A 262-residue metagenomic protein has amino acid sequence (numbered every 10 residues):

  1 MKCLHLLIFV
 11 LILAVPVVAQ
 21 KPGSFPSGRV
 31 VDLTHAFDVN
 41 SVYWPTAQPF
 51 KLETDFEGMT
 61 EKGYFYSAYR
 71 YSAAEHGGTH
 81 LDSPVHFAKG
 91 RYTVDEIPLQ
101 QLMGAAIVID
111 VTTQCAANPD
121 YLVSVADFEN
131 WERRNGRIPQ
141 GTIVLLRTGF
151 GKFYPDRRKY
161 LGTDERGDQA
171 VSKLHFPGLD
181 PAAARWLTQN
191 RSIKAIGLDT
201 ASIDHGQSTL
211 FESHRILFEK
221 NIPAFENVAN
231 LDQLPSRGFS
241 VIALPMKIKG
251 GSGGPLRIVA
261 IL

Functional and structural regions predicted by a protein language model:
H5-P16: Bacterial N-terminal signal peptides
A19-L262: Active-/binding-site microenvironments in catalytic and ligand-binding cores
